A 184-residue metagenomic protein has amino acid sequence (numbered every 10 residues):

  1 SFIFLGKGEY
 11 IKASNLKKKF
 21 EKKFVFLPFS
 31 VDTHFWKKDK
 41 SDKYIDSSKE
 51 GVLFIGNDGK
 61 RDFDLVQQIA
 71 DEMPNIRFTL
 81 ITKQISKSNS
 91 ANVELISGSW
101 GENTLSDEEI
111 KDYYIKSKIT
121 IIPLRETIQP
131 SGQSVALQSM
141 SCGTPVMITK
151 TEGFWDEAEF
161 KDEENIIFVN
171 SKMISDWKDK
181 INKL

Functional and structural regions predicted by a protein language model:
F2-K22, T33-F35: A short, active-site helix/loop in glycosyltransferases that binds the activated sugar's phosphate group
S14, V25-S48: Acidic anion/phosphate-binding donor-loop and adjacent secondary structure in glycosyltransferase catalytic cores
F35, D42-E108: Conserved catalytic-core segment of nucleotide-activated headgroup transferases in glycan assembly
V66, Q138-M140: Short hydrophobic faces within alpha-helices
E102-S117, S141: Short acidic alpha-helix that forms the nucleotide-activated donor recognition element in Leloir-type transferases
N103-T104, I122-Q138, T149-A158: Nucleotide-sugar-dependent
Y114-Q129, T144: Acidic donor-binding loop of glycosyltransferase active sites
D156-N182: Change "using UDP/GDP/dTDP sugars" to "using nucleotide sugars
